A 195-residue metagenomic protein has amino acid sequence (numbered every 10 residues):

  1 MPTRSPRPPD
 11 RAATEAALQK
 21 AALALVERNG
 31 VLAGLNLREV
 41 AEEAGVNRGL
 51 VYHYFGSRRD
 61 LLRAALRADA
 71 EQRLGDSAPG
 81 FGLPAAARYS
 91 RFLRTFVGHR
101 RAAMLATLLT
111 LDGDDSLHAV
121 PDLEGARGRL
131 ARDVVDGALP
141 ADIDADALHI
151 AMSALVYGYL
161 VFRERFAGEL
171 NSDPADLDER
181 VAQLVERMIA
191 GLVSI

Functional and structural regions predicted by a protein language model:
M1-E43, R59-A64, A68: Basic, helix-initiating cap at the start of DNA-binding domains
P2, R94-G98, G128-D136, V161-I195: C-terminal peripheral helix-coil segments that are non-catalytic and often amphipathic
A17, A21, E39, R91 (+3 more regions): Alpha-helical elements of Rossmann-like donor-binding domains used by nucleotide-donor carbohydrate transfer enzymes
G34, M104-L108, L117-A119, D142 (+1 more regions): Short, hydrophobic secondary-structure boundary micro-motifs
A44-F55: Short hydrophobic/aromatic patch on the recognition helix
L74-P79, G113-A138, D146-I150, V161 (+2 more regions): Amphipathic alpha-helical packing segments from all-alpha helical-bundle domains
G75-D114, L123, A145-H149: Hydrophobic alpha-helical connector segments
